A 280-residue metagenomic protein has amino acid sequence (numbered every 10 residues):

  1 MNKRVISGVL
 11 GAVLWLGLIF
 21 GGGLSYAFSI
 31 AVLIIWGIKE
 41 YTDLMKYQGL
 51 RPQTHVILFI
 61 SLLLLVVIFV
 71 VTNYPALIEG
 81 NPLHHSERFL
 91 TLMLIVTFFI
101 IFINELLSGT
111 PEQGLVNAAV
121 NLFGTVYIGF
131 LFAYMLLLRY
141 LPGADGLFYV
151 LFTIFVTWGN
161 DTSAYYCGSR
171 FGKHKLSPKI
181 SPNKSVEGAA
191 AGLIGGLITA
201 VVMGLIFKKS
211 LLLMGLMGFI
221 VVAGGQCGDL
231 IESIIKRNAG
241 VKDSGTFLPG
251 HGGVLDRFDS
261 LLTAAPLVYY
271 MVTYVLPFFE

Functional and structural regions predicted by a protein language model:
M1-L193, L197-F219: Membrane-embedded alpha-helical bundles of polytopic integral membrane proteins
N160, A190, L255-T263: Membrane-embedded alpha-helical segments of transport systems, primarily multispan ion/solute transporters
Y165-G168, K236, A264: Generic transmembrane alpha-helix signature in multi-pass membrane proteins, especially transporters/channels
N238-L261: Interfacial loop-to-transmembrane junctions
L262, P266-M271: Hydrophobic alpha-helical transmembrane segments of membrane transport and translocation systems, primarily multi-pass
M271-E280: Juxtamembrane boundary at the C-terminal end of a transmembrane helix
